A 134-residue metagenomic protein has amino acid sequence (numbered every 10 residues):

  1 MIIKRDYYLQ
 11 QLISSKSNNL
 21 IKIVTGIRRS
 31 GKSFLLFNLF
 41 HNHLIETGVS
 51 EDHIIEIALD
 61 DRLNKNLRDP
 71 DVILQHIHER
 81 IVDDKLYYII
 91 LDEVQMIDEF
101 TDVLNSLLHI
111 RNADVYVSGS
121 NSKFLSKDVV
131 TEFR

Functional and structural regions predicted by a protein language model:
M1-R134: Phosphate-binding site recognition
